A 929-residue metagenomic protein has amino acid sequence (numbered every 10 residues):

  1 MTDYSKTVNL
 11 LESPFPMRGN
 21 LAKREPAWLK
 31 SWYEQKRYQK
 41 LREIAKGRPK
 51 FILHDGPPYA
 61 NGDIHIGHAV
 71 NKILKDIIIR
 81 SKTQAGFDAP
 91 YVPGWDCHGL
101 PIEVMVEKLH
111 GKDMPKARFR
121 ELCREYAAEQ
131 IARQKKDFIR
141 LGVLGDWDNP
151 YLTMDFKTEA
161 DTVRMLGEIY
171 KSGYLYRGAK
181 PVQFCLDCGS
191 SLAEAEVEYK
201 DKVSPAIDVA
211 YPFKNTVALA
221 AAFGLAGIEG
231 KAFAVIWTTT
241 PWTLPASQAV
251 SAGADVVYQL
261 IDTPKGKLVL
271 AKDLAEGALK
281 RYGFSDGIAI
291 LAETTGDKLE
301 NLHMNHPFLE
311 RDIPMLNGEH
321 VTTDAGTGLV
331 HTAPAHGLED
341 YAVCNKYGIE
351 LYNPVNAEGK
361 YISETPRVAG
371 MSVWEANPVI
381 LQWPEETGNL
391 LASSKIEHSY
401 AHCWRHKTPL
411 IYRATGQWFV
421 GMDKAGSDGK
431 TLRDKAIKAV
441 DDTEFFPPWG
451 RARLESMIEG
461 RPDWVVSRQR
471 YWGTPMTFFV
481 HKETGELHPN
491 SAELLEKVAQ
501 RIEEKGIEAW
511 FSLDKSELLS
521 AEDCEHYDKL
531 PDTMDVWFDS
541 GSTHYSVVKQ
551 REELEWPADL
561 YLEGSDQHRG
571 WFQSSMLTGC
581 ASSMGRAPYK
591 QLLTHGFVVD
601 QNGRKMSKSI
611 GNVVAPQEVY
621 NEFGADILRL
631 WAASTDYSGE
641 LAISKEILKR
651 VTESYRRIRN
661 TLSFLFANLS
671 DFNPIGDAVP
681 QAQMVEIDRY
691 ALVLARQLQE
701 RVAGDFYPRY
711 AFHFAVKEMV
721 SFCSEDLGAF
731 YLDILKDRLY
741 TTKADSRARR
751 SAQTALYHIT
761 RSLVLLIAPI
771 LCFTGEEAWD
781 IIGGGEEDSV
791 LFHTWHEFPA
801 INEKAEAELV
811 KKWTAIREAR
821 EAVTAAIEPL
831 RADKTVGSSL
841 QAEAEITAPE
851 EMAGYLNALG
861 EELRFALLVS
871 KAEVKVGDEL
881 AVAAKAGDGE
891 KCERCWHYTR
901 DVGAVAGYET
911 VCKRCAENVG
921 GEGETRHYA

Functional and structural regions predicted by a protein language model:
T2-L21, A27, S31-K36, E103 (+15 more regions): Residue patterns forming the tRNA-binding/recognition surfaces of aminoacyl-tRNA synthetases and related DALR
W28-L29, Y38-L41, P49-V104, K108: N-terminal cofactor/phosphate-binding cores enriched in small/glycine residues, especially glycine-rich loops such as
A45, P49-D55, I66-V70, L74 (+19 more regions): Secondary-structure capping and boundary motifs in well-ordered enzyme cores
D96, L186, L192-K200, V480 (+7 more regions): Acidic, turn-prone loop/beta-hairpin segments
C185, C403, H481, S520-E522 (+2 more regions): Short cysteine-rich clusters marking metal-coordination/redox-active sites
G189, C524, W896-T899, K913-A916: Cys/His-coordinated zinc-binding microdomains
F213-N215, I313, E319, Y347-G359 (+3 more regions): Alpha-helical recognition segments enriched in aromatics with Gly/Pro capping that present substrate-recognition
A249, V256-L329, L338-A342: Protease-associated
